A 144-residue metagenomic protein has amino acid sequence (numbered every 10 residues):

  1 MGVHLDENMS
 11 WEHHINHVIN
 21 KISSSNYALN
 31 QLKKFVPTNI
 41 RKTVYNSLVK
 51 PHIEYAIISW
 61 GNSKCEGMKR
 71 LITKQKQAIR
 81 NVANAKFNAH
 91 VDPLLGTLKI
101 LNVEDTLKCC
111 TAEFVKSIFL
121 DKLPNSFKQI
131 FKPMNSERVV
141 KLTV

Functional and structural regions predicted by a protein language model:
M1-V144: Hydrophobic/basic alpha-helical segments
